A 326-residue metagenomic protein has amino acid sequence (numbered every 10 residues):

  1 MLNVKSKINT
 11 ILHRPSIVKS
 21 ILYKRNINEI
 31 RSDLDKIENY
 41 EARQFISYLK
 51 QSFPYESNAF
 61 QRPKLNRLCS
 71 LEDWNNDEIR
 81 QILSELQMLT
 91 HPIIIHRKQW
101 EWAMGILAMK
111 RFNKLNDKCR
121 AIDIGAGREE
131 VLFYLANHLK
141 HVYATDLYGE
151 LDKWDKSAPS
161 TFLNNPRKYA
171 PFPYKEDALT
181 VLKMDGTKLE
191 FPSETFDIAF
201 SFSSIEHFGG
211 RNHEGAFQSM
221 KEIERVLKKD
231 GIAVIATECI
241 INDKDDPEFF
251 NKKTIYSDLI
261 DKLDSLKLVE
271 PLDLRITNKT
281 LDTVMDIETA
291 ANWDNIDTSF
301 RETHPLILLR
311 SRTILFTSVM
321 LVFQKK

Functional and structural regions predicted by a protein language model:
M1-E56, A291-S299, I314: Membrane-proximal basic amphipathic "stem/tether" segments
S57-N116: Class I SAM-dependent methyltransferase Rossmann-like catalytic core, especially the SAM/SAH-binding loop
L115-G127: Conserved class I S-adenosyl-L-methionine
I122, E129-K188: Class I SAM-dependent methyltransferase SAM/SAH-binding core
M184-A199: A short acidic, Gly/Pro-enriched loop at the edge of an enzyme's catalytic core that lines a small-molecule cofactor
E214-K229: A short glycine-rich, Lys/Arg-flanked "PGG" loop and its adjoining helix->strand segment in the class I
D230-E238: Conserved beta-strand signature within the Rossmann-like core of class I S-adenosyl-L-methionine
K244-K279: Conserved Class I S-adenosyl-L-methionine
